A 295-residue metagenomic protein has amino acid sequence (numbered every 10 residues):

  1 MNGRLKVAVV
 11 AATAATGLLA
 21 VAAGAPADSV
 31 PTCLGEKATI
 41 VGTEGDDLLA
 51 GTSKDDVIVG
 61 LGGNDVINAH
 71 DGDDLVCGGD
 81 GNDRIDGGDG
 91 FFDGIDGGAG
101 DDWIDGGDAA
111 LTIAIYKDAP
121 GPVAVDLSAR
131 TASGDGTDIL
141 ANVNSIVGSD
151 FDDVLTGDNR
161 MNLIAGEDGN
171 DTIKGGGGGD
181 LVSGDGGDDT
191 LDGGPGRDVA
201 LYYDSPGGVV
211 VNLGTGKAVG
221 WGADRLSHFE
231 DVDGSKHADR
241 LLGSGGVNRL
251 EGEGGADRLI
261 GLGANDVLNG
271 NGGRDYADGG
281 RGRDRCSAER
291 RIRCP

Functional and structural regions predicted by a protein language model:
M1-A12: N-terminal export and membrane-targeting signals
K6-A8, L18-G35: C-terminal region of N-terminal signal peptides and the immediate post-cleavage residues of exported proteins
P26-A38, G42-D47, D55, G106-G136 (+2 more regions): GD-rich hexapeptide-repeat beta-solenoids
C33, V41-G42, A50-G51, G60-G62 (+21 more regions): Glycine-centered beta-turn/loop sites at beta-strand termini
D46, D55, N64, D73 (+16 more regions): Consensus positions within tandem repeat domains that build extended binding/scaffold surfaces
G136-T137, G148-D153, G222-A223, G234-H237: Extracellular acidic loop/turn motifs
L140, R225-L226: Short Pro-Gly-centered beta-turn/loop motif in secreted/extracellular proteins
